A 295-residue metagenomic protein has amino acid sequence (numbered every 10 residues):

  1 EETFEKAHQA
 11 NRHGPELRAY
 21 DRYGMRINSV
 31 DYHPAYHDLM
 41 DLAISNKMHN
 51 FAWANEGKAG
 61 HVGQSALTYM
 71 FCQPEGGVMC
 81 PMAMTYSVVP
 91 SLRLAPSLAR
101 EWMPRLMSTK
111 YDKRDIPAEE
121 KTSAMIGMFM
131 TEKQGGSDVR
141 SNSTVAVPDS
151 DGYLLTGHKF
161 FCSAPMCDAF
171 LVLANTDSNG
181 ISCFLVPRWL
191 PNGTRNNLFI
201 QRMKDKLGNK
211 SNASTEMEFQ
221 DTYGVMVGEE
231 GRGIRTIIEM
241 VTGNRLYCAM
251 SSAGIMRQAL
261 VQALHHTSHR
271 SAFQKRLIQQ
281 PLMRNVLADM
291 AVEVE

Functional and structural regions predicted by a protein language model:
E1-G57: Extended, charge-enriched "interface" segments that sit outside catalytic cores
E56-S91: Extended, domain-scale alpha-helical bundle/helix-rich regions
V88, M128, A146, L155-G157 (+4 more regions): Buried hydrophobic positions in well-ordered alpha/beta secondary-structure cores of metabolic enzymes
L98-T144, P148-D151: Internal maturation/activation junctions in enzymes
Q134-S137, F161-S163, N175, K206-A213: Short Gly/Pro-enriched turn/cap motifs at secondary-structure boundaries
G152, T156-N197: A short core secondary-structure module
N192-N197, Q201, E216-N244, V261-I278: A glycine-rich, basic-preceded beta-loop-alpha segment at the flavin cofactor/substrate interface of flavin-utilizing
R245-E295: Extended amphipathic alpha-helical segments enriched in small hydrophobics
